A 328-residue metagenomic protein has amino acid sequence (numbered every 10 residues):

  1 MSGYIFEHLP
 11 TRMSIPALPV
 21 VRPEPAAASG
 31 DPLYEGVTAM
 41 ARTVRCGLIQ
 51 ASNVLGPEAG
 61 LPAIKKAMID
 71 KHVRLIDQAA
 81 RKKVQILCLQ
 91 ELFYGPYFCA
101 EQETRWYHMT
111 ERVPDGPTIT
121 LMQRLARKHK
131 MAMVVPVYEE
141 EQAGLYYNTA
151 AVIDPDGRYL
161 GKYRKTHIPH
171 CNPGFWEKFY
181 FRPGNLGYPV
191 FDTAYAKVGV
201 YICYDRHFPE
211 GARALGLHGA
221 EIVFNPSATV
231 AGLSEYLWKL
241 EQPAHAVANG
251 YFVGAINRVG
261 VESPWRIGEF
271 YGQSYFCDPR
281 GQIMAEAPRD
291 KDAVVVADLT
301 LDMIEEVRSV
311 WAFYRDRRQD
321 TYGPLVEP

Functional and structural regions predicted by a protein language model:
F6, P10-Y34, N257-P328: C-terminal beta-strand edge segments of enzyme domains
V21, P25, M40-L55, P62: Short beta-strand segments enriched in small/hydrophobic residues
C46, V152-L160, C277-A285: Short, glycine-anchored, charge-dense loop/turn motifs used at functional sites
V54-K66, W176-E177: Acidic/histidine-rich helix-loop elements that form or flank divalent-metal/phosphate-binding sites at the catalytic
P62-D156, K162, T229-A248: Cys-nucleophile CN-hydrolase/nitrilase-fold catalytic domain and related Cys-dependent amidase chemistry that acts on
E111-P114, R124, E141-E221, A231-A244 (+1 more regions): Active-site catalytic loop in hydrolytic enzyme cores
P114-V134, K197, C203-V294: CN hydrolase (nitrilase-like) catalytic-core segments centered on the catalytic cysteine and neighboring Lys/Glu
V135-V137, T149-V152, P189, S274-F276 (+1 more regions): Short beta-strand scaffold segments in enzyme catalytic cores
